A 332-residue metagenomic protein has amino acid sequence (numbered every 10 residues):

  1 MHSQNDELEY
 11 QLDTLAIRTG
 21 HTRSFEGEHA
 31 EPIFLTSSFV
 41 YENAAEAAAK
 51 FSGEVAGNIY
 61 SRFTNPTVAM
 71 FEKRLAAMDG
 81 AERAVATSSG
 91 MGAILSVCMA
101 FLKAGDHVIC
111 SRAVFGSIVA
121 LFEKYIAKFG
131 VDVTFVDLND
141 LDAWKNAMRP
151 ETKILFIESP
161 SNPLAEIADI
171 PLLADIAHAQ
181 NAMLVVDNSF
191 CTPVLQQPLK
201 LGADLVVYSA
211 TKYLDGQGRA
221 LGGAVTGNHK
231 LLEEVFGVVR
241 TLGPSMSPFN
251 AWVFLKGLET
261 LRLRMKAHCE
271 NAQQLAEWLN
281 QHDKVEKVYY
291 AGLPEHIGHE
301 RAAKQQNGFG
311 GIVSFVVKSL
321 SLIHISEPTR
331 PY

Functional and structural regions predicted by a protein language model:
H2-N65, K73: N-terminal "arm"/small-domain region of PLP-dependent enzymes with the aminotransferase-like
S3-L8, A16-F25, R83-K284, Y289 (+1 more regions): Conserved PLP-enzyme active-site core in the AAT-like
A30, Q273, Y289-S314: Conserved glycine-rich beta-strand-loop-beta hairpin in the small C-terminal domain of fold type I
N43-G92, S117-K124: Conserved N-terminal alpha-helix of the aminotransferase class I/II PLP-enzyme fold
V55, A220, G308-I312: Short, solvent-exposed beta-strand edge segments and adjacent coil->beta transition regions
L75, A93, V108, H324-I325: Adenylate-forming
T226, S314-V316: Short hydrophobic/aromatic beta-strand micro-patches that form the beta-sheet surface supporting nucleotide- or nucleic
I323-H324, P328-Y332: Single conserved hydrophobic/aromatic residue that forms the stacking wall/gate of nucleotide- or nucleobase-binding
